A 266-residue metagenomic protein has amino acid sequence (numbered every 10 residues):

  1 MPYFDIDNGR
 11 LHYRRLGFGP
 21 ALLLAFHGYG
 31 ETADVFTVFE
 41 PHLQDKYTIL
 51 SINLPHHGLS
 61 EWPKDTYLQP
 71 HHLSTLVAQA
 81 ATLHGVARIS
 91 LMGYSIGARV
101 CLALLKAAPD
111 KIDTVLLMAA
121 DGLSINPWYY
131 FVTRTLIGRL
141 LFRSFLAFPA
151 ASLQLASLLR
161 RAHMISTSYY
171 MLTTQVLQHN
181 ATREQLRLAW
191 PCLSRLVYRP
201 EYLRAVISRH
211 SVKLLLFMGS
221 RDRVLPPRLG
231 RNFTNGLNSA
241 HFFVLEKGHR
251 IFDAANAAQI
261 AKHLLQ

Functional and structural regions predicted by a protein language model:
G9, R15-L59: Conserved HGGG/HGGXW glycine-rich cap/lid loop of the alpha/beta-hydrolase fold
S51-Y94: Active-site loop/oxyanion-hole signature of alpha/beta-hydrolase fold enzymes
K106, V115-F145: Flexible "cap/lid" loop of the alpha/beta hydrolase fold
A147-S208: Conserved alpha/beta-hydrolase catalytic His-Asp/Glu region
Y202-R204, V212, P226-N235: Short alpha-helix in the alpha/beta-hydrolase fold that links the catalytic acid
H210, L216-M218, D222: Short beta-strand/loop motif that positions the catalytic acidic residue of the alpha/beta-hydrolase fold
R221-L225, R250-I251: Acidic catalytic loop of the alpha/beta-hydrolase fold
L245-Q259: Catalytic histidine-centered segment of alpha/beta-hydrolase-like enzymes
